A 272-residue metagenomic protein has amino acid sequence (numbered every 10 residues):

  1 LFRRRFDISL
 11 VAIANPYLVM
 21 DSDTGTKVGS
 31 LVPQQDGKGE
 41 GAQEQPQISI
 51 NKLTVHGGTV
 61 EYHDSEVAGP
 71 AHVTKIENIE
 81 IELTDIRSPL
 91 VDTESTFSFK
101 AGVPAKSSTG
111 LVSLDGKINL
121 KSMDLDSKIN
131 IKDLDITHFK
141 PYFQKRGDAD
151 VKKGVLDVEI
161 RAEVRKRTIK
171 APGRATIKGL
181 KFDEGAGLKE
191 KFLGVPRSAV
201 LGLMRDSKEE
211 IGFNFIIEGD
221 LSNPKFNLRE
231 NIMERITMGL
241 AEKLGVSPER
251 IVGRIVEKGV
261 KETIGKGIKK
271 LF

Functional and structural regions predicted by a protein language model:
L1, N15-S22, G57-E66, E80-L90 (+7 more regions): Beta-strand elements of well-folded, non-transmembrane domains
L1-I81, I177-A199, L221-R235: Secondary-structure transition motifs
D7-I8, V67-L83, P104-L114, L134-I169 (+2 more regions): Amphipathic hydrophobic-ligand
I8-L10, K52, T96, D124-D126 (+2 more regions): Outer-membrane beta-barrel architecture
N15, V19-Q34, N130-K153: Amphipathic repeat-derived elements
S49, V91-S95: A short, polar/charged loop/turn motif at coil->beta-strand junctions and beta-hairpin connectors
F97-F99, L114: His/Glu-based metal-binding/catalytic segments typifying zinc-dependent metallopeptidases
K117, I129, A149-V155, E159-F272: Extended terminal
